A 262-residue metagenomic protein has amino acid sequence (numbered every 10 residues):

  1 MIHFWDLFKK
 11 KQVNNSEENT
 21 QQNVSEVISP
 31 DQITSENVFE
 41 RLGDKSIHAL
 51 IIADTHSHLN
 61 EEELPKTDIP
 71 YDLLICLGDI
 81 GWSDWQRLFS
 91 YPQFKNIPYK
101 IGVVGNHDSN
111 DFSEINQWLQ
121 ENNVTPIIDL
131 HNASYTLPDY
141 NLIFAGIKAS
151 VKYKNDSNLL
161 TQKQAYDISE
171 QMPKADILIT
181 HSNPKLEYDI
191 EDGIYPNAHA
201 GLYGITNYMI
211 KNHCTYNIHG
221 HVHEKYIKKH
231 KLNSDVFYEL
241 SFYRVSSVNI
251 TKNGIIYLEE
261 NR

Functional and structural regions predicted by a protein language model:
I2-K95, E114, M172-K174: N-terminal active-site segment of His-dependent metallophosphoesterases
V38-F39, T55-L59, D108-G204: Conserved catalytic scaffold of divalent metal-dependent phosphoesterases
D54, G78-D79, G105-N106, G220-H221: Active-site glycine-centered loops adjacent to acidic/histidine catalytic or metal-binding residues that shape
L64-D68, L137-P138, I227-N233: Short loop/helix-cap segments at secondary-structure boundaries that form the rim of catalytic
I75-C76, G102, A145, T180 (+1 more regions): Redox-cofactor binding/interface segments in oxidoreductases and associated redox assembly factors
I80, V104-S109, S134, S241-V245: Short, acidic/turn-prone active-site loops that include or flank metal/cofactor- and phosphate-binding residues
S83-F94, S109-N123, I190, Y226-N233: Metal-dependent catalytic neighborhoods of phosphoester/phosphodiester hydrolases
P92-V103, Y188-R262: Conserved beta-sheet core of the metallophosphoesterase superfamily
